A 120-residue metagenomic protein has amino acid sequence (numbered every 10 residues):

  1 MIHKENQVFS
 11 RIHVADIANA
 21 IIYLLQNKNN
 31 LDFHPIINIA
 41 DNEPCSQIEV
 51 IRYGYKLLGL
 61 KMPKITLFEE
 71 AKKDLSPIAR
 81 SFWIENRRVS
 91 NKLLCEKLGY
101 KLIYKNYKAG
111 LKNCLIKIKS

Functional and structural regions predicted by a protein language model:
M1-I12, D16, A20-Y23: A conserved pocket-lining segment of Rossmann-fold NAD(P)-dependent short-chain dehydrogenase/reductase
F9-I12, C45, V89, K105: Residue-level signal for the nucleotide or nucleotide-sugar donor/cofactor binding architecture
A15, I48, K92, K105-K108: Residues in well-ordered alpha-helical elements
A18, I51-R52, C95, K108-L111: Generic structural signal for individual residues within well-ordered alpha-helical segments across diverse proteins
A18-A20, N27-A79: Mid/C-terminal beta-alpha module of Rossmann-like enzyme folds, strongest in SDR-family dehydrogenases/epimerases
Y23, K56, Y100, N113-I116: Residues within well-ordered alpha-helical secondary structure of globular protein domains
K72-K101: Conserved C-terminal active-site "lid" loop/helix of NAD(P)H-dependent oxidoreductases that clamps the redox cofactor
K105-S120: Amphipathic terminal alpha-helices
